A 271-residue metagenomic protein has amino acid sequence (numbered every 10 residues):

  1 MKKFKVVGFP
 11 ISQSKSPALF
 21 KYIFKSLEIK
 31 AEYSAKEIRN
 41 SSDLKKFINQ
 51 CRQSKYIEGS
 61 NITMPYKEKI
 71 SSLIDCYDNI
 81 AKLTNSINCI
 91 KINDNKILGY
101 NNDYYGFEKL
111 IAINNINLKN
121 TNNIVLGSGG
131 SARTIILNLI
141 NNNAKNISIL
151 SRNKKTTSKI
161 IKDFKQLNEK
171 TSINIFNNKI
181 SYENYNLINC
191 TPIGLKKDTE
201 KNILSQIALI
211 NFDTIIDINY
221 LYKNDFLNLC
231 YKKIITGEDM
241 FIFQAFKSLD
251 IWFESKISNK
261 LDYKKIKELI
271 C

Functional and structural regions predicted by a protein language model:
K2-N114, Y222, L229: Phosphate/diphosphate ligand-binding glycine-rich loop within oxidoreductases
G8, N101, I111-A112, I116 (+2 more regions): Glycine-rich adenosine-cofactor-binding loop
P10, R152-K154, N219-L221: Residues in the short beta-alpha loop(s) of Rossmann-like NAD(P)-binding domains
P65, N189-I193, N219-Y220: Short glycine-/small-residue-rich Rossmann-like dinucleotide-binding loops
D75, L195-I215: Rossmann-fold NAD(P) dinucleotide-binding segment
A144-F164: NAD(P)-binding Rossmann-fold cofactor-contacting core
N168-Y185, Q206-I207: Short acidic low-complexity segments
N211-N259, Y263-K265: Rossmann-fold NAD(P)-binding glycine/threonine-rich loop
